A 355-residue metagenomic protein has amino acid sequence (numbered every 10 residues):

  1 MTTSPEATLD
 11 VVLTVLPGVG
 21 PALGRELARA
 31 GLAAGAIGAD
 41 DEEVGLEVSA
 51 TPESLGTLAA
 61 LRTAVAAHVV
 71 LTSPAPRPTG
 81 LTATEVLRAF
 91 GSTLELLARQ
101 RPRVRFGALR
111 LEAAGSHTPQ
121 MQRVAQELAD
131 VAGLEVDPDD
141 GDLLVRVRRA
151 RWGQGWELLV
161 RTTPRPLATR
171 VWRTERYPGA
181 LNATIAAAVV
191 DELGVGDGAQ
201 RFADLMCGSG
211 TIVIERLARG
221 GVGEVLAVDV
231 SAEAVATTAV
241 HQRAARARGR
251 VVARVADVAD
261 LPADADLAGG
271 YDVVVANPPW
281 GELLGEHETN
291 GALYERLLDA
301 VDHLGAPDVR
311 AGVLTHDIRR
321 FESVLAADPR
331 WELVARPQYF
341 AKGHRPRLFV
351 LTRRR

Functional and structural regions predicted by a protein language model:
M1-A34, G38-E43, D140-D142, A150-R355: Class I S-adenosyl-L-methionine-dependent methyltransferase catalytic core
T2-P138: Non-catalytic nucleic-acid substrate-recognition regions in nucleic-acid-modifying enzymes
